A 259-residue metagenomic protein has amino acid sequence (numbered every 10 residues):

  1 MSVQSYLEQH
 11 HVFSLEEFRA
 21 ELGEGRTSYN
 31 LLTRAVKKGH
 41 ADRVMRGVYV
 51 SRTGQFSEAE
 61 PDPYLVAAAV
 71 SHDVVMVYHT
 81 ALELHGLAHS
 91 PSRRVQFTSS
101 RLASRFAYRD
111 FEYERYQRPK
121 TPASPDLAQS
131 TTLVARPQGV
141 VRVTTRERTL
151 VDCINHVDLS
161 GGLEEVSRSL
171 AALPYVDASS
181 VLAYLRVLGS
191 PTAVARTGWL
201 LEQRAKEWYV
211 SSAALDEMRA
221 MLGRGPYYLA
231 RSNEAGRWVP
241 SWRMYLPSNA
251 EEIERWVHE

Functional and structural regions predicted by a protein language model:
M1-Y78, P174-E202, M244, W256-E259: Short beta-edge/loop segments at beta->alpha junctions of small alpha/beta modules that act as binding/recognition
Y6, D42, A88-S90, F106-F111 (+2 more regions): A generic structural signal for short, non-catalytic loop/turn and secondary-structure boundary residues
F18, A81, L150: A residue-level signal for conserved active-site and pocket-lining positions in enzyme catalytic cores
E24-Y29, H89-P91, D158-G162: Short amphipathic alpha-helical segments with coiled-coil-like heptad repeat character
M45, T53, S99, Q117 (+3 more regions): Pocket-edge structural micro-motifs
R46-G47, R93-Q96, L163-S167: Short coil/turn segments at secondary-structure boundaries
H79-Q129: Exposed, interaction-prone assembly regions rather than primary DNA-binding/catalytic cores
T131-E259: Hydrophobic alpha-helical interaction segments
